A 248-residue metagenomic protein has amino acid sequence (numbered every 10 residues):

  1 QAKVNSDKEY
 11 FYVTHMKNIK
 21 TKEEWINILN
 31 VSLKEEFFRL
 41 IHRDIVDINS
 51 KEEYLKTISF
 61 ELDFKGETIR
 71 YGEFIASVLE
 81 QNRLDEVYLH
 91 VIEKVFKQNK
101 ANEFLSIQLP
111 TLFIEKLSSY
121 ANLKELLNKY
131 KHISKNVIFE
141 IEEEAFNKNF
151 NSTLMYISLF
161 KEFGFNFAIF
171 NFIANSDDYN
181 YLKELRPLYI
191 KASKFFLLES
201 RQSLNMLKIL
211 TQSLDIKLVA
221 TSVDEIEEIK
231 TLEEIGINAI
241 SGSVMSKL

Functional and structural regions predicted by a protein language model:
Q1-N5, E9-E24, I28, E73 (+4 more regions): Cyclic nucleotide signaling catalytic output domains
F11-S77, Q108, A220: Active-site core of bacterial EAL-family cyclic-dinucleotide phosphodiesterase domains
H15, E53-L55, R83-L154, F165 (+1 more regions): Catalytic core of bacterial c-di-GMP phosphodiesterases, primarily the EAL and HD-GYP domains, capturing alpha-helical
N18, K22-W25, L84, Y88 (+4 more regions): The cytosolic transmitter module of two-component sensor histidine kinases
L33, N99, K161: Conserved ATPase "switch" residues in P-loop NTPase domains
D63-T68, I92-F96, N171: Short acidic-capped amphipathic helix/loop micro-motif used as an active-site/signal-coupling element
V78-N82, F195-L198: A short, internal acetyl-CoA/4′-phosphopantetheine-binding micro-motif in the GNAT/acyltransferase core
L127-S200, L210, L214-K247: The catalytic core of metal-dependent phosphodiesterases that act on cyclic dinucleotides
